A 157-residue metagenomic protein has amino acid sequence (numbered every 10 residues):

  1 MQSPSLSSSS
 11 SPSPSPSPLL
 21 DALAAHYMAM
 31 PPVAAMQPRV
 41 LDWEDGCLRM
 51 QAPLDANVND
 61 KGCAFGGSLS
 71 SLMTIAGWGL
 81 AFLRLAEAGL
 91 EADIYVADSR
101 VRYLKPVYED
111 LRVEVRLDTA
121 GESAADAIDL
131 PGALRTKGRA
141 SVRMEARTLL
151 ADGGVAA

Functional and structural regions predicted by a protein language model:
M1-Q51, D55-A56, L90: Non-catalytic linker/capping segments at the edges of enzyme domains
P31, W43, A92-I94, P106-D110 (+1 more regions): Short coil/turn motifs at beta-sheet boundaries
A34-P38, A97-Y103, I128-P131: Short structured motifs
M50, A97-S99, V113, V142-M144 (+1 more regions): Hydrophobic residues positioned within well-ordered beta-strands of beta-sheet architectures
P53-L80, L90-E91: Hot-dog-fold acyl-thioester-processing enzymes
L80-A124: Hydrophobic beta-strand-centered segment that forms part of the acyl-chain substrate-binding groove
Y108, D118-A157: HotDog/MaoC-like acyl-thioester-processing domains
